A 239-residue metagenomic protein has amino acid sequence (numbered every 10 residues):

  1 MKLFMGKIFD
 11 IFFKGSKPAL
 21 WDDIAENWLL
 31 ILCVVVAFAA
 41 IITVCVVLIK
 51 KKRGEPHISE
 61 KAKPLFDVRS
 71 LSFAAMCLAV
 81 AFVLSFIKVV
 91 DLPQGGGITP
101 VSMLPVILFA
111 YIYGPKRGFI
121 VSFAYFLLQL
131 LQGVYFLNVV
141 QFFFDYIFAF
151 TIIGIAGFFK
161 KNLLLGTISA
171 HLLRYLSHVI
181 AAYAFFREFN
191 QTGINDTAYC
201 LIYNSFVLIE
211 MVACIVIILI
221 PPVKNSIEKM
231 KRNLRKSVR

Functional and structural regions predicted by a protein language model:
M1-R239: Loop-helix junctions at membrane interfaces
